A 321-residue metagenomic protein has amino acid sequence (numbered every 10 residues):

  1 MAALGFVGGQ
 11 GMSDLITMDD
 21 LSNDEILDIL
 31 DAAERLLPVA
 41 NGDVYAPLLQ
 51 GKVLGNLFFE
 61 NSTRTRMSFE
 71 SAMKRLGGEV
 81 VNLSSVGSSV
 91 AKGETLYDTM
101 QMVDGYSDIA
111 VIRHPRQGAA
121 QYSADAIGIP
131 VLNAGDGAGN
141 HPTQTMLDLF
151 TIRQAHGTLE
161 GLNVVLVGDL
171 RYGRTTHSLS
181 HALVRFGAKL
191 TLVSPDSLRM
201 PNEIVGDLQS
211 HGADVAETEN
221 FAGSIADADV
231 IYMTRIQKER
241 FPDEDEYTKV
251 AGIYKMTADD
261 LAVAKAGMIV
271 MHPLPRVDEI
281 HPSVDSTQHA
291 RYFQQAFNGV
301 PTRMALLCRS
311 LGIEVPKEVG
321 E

Functional and structural regions predicted by a protein language model:
A2-D31, H114-P142: Helix-enriched interaction subdomains in cytosolic or periplasmic regions, typified by TIR/SEFIR signaling/NADase cores
A3-S71: Positively charged, low-complexity intrinsically disordered leader regions
G8, S286-E321: C-terminal helix-to-coil terminal segments
N41-D43, P47-R153, D278-I280: Phosphate/diphosphate ligand-binding glycine-rich loop within oxidoreductases
F59-S71, Q154-M233: Glycine-rich phosphate/diphosphate-binding loop of Rossmann-like nucleotide-binding domains
L76, Y106, A126-G128, F186 (+3 more regions): Short, structured coil segments at secondary-structure junctions
G206-V284, H289-A290: Rossmann-like adenosine-cofactor binding region
